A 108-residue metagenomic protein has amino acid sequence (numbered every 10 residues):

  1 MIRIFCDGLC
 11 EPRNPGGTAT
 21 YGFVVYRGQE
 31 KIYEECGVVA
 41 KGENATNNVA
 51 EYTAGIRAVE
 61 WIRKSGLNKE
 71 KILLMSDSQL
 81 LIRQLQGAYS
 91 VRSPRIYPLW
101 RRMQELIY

Functional and structural regions predicted by a protein language model:
M1-V49, W61-S65: RNase H-like nuclease fold core
L9-P15, I56-Y108: RNase H catalytic domain
K31-E34, Y52-T53, W100-Q104: Short, surface-exposed, polar/charged, turn-prone segments marking secondary-structure boundaries
V49, T53-R57: Short amphipathic alpha-helical face segments that pack within enzyme cores and frequently flank/anchor catalytic
